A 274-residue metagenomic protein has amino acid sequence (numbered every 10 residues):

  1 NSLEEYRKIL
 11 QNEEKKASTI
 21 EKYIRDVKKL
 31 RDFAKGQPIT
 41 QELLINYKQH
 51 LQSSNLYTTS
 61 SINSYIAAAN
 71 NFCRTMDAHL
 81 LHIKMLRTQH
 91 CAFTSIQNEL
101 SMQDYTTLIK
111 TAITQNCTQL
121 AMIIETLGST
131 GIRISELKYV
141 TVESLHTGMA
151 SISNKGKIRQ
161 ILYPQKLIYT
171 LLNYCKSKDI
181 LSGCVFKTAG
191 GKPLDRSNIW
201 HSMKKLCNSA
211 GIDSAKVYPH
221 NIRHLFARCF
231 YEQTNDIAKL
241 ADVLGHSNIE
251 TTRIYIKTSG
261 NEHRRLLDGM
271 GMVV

Functional and structural regions predicted by a protein language model:
N1-V274: Conserved catalytic core of the tyrosine transesterase superfamily
